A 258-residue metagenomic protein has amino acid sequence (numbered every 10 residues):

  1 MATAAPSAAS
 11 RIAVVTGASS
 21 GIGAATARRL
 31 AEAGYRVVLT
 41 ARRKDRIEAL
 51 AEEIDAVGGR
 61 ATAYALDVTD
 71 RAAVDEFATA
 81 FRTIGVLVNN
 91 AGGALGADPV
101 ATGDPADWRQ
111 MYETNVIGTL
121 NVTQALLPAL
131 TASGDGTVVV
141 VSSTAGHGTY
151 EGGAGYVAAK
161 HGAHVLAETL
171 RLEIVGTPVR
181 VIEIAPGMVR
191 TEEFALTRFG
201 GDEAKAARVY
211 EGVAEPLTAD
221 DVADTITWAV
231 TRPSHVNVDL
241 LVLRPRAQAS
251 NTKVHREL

Functional and structural regions predicted by a protein language model:
S19-S20: Conserved glycine-rich cofactor-binding loop
Y35-A49: Conserved glycine-rich Rossmann-like NAD(P)H-binding loop of the short-chain dehydrogenase/reductase
K44-D45, Y64-E76, P105: The beta1-alpha1 cofactor-binding region of Rossmann-like NAD(H)/NADP(H)-dependent oxidoreductases
D98-V100, D104-R109: Substrate-binding pocket helix/loop in short-chain dehydrogenase/reductase
T123, A159: Active-site helix of classical SDR
S143: Residue(s) in the substrate-gating loop at a strand-loop-helix junction that position the organic substrate next
E183-I184, E203-T252, R256: C-terminal helical subdomain
